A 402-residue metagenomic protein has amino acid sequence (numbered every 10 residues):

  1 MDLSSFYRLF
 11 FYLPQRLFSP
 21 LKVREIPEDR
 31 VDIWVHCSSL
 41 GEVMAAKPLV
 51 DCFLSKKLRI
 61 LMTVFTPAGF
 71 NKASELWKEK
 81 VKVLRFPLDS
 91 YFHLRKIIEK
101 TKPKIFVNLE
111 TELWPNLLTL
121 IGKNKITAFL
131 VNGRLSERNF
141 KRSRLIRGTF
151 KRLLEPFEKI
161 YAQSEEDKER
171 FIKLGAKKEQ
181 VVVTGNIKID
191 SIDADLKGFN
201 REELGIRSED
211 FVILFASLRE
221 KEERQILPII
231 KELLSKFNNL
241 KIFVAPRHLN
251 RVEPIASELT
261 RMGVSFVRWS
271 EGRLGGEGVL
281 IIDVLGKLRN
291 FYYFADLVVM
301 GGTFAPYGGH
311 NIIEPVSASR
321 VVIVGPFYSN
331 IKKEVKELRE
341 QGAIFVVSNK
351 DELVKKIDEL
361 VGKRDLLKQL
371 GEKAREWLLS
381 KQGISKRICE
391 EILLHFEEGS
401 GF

Functional and structural regions predicted by a protein language model:
M1-F402: Nucleotide-activated sugar donor-binding and catalytic core shared by glycosyltransferases and related lipid-linked
